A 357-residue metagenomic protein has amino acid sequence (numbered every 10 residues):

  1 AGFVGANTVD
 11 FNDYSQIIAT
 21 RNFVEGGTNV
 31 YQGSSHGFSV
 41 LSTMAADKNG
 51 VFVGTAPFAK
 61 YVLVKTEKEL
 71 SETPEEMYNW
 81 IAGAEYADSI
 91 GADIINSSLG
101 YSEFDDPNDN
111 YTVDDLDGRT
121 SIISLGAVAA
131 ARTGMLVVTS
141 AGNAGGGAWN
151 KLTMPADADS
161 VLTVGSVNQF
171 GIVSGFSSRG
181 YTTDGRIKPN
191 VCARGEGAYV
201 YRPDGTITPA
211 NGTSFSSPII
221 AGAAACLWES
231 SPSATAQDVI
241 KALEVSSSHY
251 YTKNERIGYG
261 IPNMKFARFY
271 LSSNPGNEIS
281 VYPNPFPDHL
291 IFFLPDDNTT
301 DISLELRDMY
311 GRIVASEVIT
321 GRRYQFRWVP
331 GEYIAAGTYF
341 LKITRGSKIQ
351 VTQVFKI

Functional and structural regions predicted by a protein language model:
A1-R21, G26-E76, I90-D93, F104-D106 (+5 more regions): Subtilisin-like serine protease catalytic core
L41-M44, V64-K68, K151, G195-I257: Hydrolase catalytic cores
D47, T66-D157, F170, T183-R186 (+1 more regions): Substrate-binding/access-modulating region of protease and related hydrolase catalytic domains
A92-N96, E229-N284, V314: C-terminal subdomain of the subtilisin-like protease fold in secreted/lumenal serine endopeptidases
G195, D296-D301: Short proline/glycine-enriched turn/loop motifs at strand-loop junctions of beta-rich domains
S273-D296, R307-R312, F355-I357: Surface-exposed, proline-anchored Ser/Thr-rich loop/turn motifs
Q325-G331: Exposed aromatic-hydrophobic patches
E332-I357: C-terminal tail/sorting-segment detector
